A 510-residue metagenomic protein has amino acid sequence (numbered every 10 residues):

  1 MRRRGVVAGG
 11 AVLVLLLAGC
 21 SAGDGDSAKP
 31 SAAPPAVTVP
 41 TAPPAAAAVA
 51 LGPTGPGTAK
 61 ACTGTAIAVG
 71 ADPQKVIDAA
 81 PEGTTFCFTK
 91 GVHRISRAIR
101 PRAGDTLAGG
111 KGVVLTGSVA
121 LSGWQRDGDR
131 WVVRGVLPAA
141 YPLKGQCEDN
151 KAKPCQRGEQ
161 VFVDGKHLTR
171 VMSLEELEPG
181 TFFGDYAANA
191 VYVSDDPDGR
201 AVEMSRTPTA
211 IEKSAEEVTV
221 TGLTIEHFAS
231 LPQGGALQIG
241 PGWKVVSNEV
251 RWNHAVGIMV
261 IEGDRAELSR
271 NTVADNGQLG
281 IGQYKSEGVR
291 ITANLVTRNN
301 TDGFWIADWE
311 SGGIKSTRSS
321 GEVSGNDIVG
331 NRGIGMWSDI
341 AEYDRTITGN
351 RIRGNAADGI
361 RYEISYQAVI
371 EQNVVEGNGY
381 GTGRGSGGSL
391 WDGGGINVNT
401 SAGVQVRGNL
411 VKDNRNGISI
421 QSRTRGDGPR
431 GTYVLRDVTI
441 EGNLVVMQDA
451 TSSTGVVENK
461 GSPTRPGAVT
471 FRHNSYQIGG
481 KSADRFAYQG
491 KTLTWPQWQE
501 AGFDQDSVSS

Functional and structural regions predicted by a protein language model:
M1-V12: N-terminal export and membrane-targeting signals
L13-G19, V250: Hydrophobic membrane-targeting signal helices
L17-T38: C-terminal region of N-terminal signal peptides and the immediate post-cleavage residues of exported proteins
A46-Q238, S482, W495, Q499-S509: Extracellular polysaccharide-degrading/modifying enzymes targeting complex plant/algal/animal polysaccharides
R97-A98, A210-I211, E226, S230-Q238 (+4 more regions): Glycine- and acidic/polar-rich repeat regions and solenoidal domains
Q238-K244, E249-H254: Surface-exposed extracellular loop regions of Gram-negative outer-membrane beta-barrel proteins
